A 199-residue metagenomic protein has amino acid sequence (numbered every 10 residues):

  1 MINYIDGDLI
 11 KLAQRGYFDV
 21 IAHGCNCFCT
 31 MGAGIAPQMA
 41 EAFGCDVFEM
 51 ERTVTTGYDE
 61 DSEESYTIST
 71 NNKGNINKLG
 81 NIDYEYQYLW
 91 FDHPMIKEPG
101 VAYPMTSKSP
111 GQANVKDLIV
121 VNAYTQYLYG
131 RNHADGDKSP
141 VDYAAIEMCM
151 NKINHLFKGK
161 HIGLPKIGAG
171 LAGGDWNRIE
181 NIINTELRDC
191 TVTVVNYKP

Functional and structural regions predicted by a protein language model:
M1-P199: Macrodomain-like recognition of ADP-ribose-binding/processing modules
